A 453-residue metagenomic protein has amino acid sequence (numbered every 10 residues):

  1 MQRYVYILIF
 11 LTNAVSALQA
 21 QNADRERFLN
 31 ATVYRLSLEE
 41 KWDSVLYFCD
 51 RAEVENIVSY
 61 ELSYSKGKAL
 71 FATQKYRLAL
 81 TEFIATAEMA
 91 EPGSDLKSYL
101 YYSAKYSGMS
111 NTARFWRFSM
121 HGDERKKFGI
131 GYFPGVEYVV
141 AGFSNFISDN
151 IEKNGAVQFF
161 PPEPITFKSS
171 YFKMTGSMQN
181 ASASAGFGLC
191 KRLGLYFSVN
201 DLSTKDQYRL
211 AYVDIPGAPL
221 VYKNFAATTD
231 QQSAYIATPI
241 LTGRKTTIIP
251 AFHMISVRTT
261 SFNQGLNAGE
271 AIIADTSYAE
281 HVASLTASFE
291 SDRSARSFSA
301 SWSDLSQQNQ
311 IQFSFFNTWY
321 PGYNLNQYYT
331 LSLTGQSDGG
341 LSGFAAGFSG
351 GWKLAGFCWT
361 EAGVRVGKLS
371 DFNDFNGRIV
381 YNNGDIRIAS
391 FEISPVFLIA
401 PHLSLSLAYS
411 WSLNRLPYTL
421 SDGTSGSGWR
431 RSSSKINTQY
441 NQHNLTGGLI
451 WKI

Functional and structural regions predicted by a protein language model:
Q21-F133: Alpha-helical protein-protein interaction scaffolds
F128-E163, K191-F197, R296: Transmembrane beta-strand segments of Gram-negative outer membrane beta-barrel proteins
V139-N145, F167-S170, L195-V199, L220-K223 (+6 more regions): Transmembrane beta-strand segments that form the barrel wall of outer-membrane beta-barrel proteins
F146-S182, K205-A211, P219-A226, S433: Surface-exposed strand-loop-strand hairpins of Gram-negative outer-membrane beta-barrel proteins
K173-M178, T228-D230, S277-A279, W302-Q312 (+4 more regions): Solvent-exposed loop/turn segments connecting transmembrane beta-strands in outer-membrane beta-barrel proteins
A183-F187, I236-I240, L285-S291, F315-W319 (+4 more regions): Residues on the lipid-exposed face of transmembrane beta-strands in outer-membrane beta-barrel proteins
G188-R192, L241-K245, S291-S294, G322-N326 (+3 more regions): Outer-membrane beta-barrel channels and translocator barrels
L202-Y208, P216, F225, Q232 (+5 more regions): Outer-membrane beta-barrel translocator/channel fold
